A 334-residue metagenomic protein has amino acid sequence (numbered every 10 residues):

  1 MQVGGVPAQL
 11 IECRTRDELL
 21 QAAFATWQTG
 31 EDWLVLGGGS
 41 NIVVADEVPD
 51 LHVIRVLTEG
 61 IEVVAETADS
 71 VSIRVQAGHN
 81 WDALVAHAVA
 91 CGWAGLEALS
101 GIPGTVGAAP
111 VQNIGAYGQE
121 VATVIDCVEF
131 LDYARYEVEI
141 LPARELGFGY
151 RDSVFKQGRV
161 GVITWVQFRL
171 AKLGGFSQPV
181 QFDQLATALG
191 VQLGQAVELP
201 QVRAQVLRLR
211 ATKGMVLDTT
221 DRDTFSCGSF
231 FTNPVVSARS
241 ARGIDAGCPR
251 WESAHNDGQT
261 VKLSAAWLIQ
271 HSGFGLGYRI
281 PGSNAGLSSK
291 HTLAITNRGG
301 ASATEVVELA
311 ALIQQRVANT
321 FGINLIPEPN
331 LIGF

Functional and structural regions predicted by a protein language model:
M1-R135, E139: Anion-binding (especially nucleotide phosphate/pyrophosphate-binding) glycine-rich loop and adjoining beta-alpha core
V138-T304, T320-F334: Phosphate/pyrophosphate- and phosphate-bearing ligand-binding catalytic cores of soluble enzymes
